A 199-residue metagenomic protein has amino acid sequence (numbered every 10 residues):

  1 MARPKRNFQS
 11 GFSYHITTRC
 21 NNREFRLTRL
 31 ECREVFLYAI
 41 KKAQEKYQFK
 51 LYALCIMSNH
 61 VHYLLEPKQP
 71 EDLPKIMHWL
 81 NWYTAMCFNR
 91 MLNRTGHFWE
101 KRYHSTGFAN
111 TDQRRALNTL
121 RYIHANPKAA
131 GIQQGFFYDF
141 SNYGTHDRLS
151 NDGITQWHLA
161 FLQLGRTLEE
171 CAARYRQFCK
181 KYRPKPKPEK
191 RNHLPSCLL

Functional and structural regions predicted by a protein language model:
M1-A53, P67-L199: Short Pro-Cys-Gly-centered "Cys-loop" motif that presents a nucleophilic cysteine in a tight turn
H60-K68: Short beta-strand->loop micro-motif that forms the acidic, two-metal-ion catalytic signature in nucleotide-processing
